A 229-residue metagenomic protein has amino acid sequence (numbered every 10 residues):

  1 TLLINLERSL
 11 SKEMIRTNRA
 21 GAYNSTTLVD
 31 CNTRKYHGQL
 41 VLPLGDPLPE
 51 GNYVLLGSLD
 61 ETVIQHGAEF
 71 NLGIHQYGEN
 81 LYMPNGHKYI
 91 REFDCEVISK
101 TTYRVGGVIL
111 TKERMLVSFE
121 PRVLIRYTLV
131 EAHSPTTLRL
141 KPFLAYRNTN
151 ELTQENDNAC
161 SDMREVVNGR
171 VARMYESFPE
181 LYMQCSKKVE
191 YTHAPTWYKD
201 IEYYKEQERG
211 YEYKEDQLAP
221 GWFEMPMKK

Functional and structural regions predicted by a protein language model:
T1-K229: Terminal accessory carbohydrate-recognition/targeting modules of carbohydrate-active enzymes
